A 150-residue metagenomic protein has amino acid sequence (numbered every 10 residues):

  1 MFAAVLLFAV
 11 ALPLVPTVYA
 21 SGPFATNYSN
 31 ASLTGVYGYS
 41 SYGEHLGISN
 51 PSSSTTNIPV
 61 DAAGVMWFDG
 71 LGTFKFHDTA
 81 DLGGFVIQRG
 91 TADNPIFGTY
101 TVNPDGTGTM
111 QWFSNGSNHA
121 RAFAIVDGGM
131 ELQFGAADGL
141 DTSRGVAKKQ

Functional and structural regions predicted by a protein language model:
M1-F2, V126: Short, structured coil/loop segments at alpha-helix boundaries
A3-P13: Bacterial N-terminal signal peptides
P16-Q150: Mature soluble binding/inhibitory domains
